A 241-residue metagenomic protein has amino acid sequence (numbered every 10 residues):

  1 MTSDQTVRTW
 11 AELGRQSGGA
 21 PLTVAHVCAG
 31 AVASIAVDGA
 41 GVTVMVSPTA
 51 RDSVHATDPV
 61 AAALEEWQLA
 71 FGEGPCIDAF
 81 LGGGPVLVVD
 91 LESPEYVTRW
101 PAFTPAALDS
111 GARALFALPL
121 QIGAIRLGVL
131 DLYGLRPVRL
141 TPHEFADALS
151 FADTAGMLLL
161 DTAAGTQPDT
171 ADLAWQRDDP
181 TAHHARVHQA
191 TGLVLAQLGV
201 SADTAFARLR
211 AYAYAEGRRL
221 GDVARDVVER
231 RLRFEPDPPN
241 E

Functional and structural regions predicted by a protein language model:
M1-F71, R225-E241: Intrinsically disordered, low-complexity terminal regulatory regions
G39, W100, T104, A117 (+1 more regions): Short hydrophobic/aromatic beta-strand element in the GNAT-like acyltransferase core that lines or flanks the acyl-donor
M45, A50, A61-R99, P105-R113: Regulatory sensory and allosteric helical modules in signal-transduction proteins and certain transcription factors
A114-Q121: Short hydrophobic beta-strand micro-motif common in sensory/regulatory domains
V129-V138, H143: Short beta-strand-to-loop transition segments that serve as allosteric relay/switch motifs in sensory/regulatory domains
F145-G156: Allosteric cytosolic regulatory segments
A164-E241: Signal-transducing coiled-coil/dimerization helices and immediately adjacent hinge/linker segments that couple sensory
